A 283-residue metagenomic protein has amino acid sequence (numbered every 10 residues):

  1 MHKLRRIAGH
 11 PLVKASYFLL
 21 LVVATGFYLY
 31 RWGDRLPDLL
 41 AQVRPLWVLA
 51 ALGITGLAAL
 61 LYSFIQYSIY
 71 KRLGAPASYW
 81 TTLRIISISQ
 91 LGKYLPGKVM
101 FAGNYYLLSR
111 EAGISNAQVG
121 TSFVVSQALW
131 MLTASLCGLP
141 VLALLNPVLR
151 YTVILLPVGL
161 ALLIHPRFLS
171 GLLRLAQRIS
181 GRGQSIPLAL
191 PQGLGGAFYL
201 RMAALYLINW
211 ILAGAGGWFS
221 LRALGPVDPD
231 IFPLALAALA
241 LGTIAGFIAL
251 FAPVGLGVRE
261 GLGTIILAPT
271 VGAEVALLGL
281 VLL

Functional and structural regions predicted by a protein language model:
M1-S87, L142-F247, T270-L283: Predominantly cytoplasmic-facing regulatory/coupling regions of multi-pass membrane proteins
S78, S89-Y94, F101-Y105, Q118 (+1 more regions): A generic structured-segment signal
Y79-R84, F101, R110-Q127, A273-L282: Membrane-interface alpha-helices at helix entry/exit sites of multi-pass transporters
I88-L95, A240-L256, E260: Transmembrane alpha-helix interface/packing and boundary motifs in multi-pass membrane proteins, characterized by
Q90, Y94-V99, Q127-S135: Mid-bilayer segments of alpha-helical transmembrane spans in multi-pass integral membrane proteins that mediate
V99-A112, F251-P269: Re-entrant/interfacial helical elements at transmembrane boundaries that shape and gate the permeation pathway
L132-L145: Hydrophobic alpha-helical transmembrane segments that constitute the membrane-spanning cores of multi-pass membrane
